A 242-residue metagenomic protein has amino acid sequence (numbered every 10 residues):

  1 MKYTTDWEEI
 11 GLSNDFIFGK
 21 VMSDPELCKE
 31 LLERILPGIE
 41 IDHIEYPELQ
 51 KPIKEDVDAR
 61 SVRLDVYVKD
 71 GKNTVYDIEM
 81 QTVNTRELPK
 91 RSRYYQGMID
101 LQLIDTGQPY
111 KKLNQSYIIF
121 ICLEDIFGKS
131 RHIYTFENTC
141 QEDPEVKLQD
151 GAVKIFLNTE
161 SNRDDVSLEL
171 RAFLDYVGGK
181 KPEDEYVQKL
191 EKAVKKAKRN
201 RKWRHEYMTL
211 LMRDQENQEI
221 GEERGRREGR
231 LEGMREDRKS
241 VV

Functional and structural regions predicted by a protein language model:
M1-E8, L12, F16, Y67 (+2 more regions): Short, charged alpha-helical interaction segments and adjacent helix-coil junctions
M1-V153, R163-D165, E216, I220 (+1 more regions): Accessory alpha/beta interaction modules
L157: Hydrophobic residues at beta-strand termini and immediately following loops that shape nucleotide-binding pockets
E160-N162, V194: C-terminal regulatory or interaction extensions
